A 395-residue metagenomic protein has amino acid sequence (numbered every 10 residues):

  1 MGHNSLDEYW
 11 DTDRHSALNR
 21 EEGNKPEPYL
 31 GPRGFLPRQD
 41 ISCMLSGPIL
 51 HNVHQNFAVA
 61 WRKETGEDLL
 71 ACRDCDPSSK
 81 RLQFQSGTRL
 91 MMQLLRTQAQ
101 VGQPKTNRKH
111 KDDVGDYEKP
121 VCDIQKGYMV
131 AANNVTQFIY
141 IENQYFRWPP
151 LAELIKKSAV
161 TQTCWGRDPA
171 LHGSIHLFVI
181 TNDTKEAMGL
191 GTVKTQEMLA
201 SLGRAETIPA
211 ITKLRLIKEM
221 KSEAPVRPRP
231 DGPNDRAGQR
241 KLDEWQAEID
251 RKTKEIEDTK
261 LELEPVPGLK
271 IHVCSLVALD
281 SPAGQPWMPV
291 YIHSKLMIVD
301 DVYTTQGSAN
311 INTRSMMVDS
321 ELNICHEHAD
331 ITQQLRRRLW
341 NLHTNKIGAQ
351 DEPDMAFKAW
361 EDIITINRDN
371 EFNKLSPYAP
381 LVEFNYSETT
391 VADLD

Functional and structural regions predicted by a protein language model:
M1-D395: Charged, low-complexity intrinsically disordered terminal segments
